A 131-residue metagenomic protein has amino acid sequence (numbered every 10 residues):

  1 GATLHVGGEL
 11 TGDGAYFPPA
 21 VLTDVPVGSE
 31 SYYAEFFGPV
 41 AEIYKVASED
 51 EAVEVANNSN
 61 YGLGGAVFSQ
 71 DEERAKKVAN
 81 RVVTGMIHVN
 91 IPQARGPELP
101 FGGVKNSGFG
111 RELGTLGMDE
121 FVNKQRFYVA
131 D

Functional and structural regions predicted by a protein language model:
G1-G8: Short secondary-structure junctions
E9, Y16-D131: Conserved C-terminal structural/oligomerization subdomain of aldehyde/semialdehyde dehydrogenase
